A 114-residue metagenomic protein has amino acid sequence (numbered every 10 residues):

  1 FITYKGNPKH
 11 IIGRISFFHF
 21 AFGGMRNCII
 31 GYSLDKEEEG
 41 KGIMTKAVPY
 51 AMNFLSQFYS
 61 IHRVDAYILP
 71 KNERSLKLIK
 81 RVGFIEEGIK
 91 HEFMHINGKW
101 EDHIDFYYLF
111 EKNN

Functional and structural regions predicted by a protein language model:
T3-N114: Acyl-donor (CoA/ACP) binding surface of acyl/acetyltransferases
